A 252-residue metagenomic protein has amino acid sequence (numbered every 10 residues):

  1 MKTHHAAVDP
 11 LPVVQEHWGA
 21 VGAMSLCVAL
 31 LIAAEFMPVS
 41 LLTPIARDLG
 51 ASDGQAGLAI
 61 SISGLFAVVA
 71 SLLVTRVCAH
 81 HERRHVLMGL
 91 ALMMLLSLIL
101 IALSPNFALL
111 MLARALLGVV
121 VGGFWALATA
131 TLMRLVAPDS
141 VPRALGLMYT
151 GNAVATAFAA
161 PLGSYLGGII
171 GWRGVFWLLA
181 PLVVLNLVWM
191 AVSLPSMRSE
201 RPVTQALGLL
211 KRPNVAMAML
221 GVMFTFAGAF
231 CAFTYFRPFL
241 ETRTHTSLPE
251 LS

Functional and structural regions predicted by a protein language model:
L26-D53, A232-R237: Extracytoplasmic
F36, G64-L72, T156-A157: Residue-level signature of mid-helix packing/kink "hotspots" within the transmembrane helices of 12-pass Major
G50, E82, L103-L109, H245: Helix-breaking motifs and short loop linkers at transmembrane-helix boundaries and internal kinks in secondary membrane
V69-P105: Conserved MFS/SLC helix-loop-helix module at the cytosolic interface between two early adjacent transmembrane helices
S97, A108-L116: Paired small-residue
L109, P138-D139, G146-V192: Helix-loop-helix hairpin linking two adjacent transmembrane segments in secondary transporters
A115-G151: Cytoplasmic helix-loop-helix junction between adjacent transmembrane helices in 12-TM secondary transporters
A216-S252: Extracytoplasmic gate region of multi-pass secondary transporters
